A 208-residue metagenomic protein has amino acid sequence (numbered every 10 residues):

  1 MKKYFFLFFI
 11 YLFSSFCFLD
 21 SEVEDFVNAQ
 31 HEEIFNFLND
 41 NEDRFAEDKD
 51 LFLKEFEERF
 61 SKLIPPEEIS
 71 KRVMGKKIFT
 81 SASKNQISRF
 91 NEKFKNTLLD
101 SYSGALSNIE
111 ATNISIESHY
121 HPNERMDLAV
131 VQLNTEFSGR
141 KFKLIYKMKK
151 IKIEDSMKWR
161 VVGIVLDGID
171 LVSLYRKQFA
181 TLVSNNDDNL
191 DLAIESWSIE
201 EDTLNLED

Functional and structural regions predicted by a protein language model:
Y4-F13: Sec-dependent N-terminal signal peptides
F13-S21: Bacterial Sec-dependent signal peptides at the C-terminal "C-region" and cleavage site
E22-A105: Early exported N-terminus immediately downstream of N-terminal targeting peptides
N96-T97, E136-S138, G168-D170: Solvent-exposed loop/turn segments at secondary-structure junctions within structured extracellular/periplasmic domains
D100-K143, E200-D208: Surface-exposed, charged secondary-structure patches
K141-S173: Short beta-strand edge/turn micro-motifs at domain boundaries
G163-D208: Low-complexity, intrinsically disordered terminal/linker segments enriched in charged and Gly/Pro repeats
